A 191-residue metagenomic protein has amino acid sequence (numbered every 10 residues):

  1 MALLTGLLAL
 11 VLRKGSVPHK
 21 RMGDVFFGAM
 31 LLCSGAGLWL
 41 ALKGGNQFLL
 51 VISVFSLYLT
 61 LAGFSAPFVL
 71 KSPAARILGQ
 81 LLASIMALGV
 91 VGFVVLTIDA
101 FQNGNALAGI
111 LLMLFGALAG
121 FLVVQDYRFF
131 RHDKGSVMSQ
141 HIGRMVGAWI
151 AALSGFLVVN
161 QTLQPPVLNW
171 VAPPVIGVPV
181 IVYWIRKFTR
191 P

Functional and structural regions predicted by a protein language model:
M1-P191: Alpha-helical membrane insertion/targeting regions
